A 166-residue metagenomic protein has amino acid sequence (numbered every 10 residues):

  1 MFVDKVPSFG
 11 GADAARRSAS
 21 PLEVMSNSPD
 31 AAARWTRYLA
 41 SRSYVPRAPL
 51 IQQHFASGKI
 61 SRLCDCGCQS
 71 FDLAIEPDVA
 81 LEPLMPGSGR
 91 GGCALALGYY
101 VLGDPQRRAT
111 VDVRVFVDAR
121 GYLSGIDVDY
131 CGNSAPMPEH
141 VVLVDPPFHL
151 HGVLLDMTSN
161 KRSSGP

Functional and structural regions predicted by a protein language model:
M1-Y100, M137-P166: N-terminal domain-onset segments
L102-G152: Short, compact, well-ordered microdomains
